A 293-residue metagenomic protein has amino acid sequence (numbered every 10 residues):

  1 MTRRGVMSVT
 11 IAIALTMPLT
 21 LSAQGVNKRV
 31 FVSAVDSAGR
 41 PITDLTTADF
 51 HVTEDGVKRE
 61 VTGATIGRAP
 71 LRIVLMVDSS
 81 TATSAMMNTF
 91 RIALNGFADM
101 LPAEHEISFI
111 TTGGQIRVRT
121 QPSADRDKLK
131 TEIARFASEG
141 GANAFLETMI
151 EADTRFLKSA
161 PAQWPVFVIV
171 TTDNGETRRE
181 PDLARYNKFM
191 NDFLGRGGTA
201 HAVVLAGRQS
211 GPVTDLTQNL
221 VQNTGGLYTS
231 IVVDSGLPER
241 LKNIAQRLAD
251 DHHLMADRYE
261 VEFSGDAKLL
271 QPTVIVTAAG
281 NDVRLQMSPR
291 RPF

Functional and structural regions predicted by a protein language model:
R3-M7: N-terminal export leaders
S8-T20: Bacterial N-terminal signal peptides
L21-A82, R91: Eukaryote-biased intrinsically disordered, low-complexity acidic regions enriched in Ser/Thr/Pro
V26-K28, Q222, V233-F293: C-terminal "exit" segments of structured domains
I66-Q121, F145-A152, W164-V170: Von Willebrand factor
S79-T83, G113-V118, S138-G141, T172-T177 (+3 more regions): Solvent-exposed loop/turn segments at secondary-structure junctions within structured extracellular/periplasmic domains
R91, G114-Q115, T120-H201, Q218 (+2 more regions): Exposed acidic/Ser/Thr-rich ligand/metal-binding surfaces
R208-V221: Glycine-rich, charge-decorated loop segments at or immediately adjacent to ligand/cofactor-binding or catalytic sites
